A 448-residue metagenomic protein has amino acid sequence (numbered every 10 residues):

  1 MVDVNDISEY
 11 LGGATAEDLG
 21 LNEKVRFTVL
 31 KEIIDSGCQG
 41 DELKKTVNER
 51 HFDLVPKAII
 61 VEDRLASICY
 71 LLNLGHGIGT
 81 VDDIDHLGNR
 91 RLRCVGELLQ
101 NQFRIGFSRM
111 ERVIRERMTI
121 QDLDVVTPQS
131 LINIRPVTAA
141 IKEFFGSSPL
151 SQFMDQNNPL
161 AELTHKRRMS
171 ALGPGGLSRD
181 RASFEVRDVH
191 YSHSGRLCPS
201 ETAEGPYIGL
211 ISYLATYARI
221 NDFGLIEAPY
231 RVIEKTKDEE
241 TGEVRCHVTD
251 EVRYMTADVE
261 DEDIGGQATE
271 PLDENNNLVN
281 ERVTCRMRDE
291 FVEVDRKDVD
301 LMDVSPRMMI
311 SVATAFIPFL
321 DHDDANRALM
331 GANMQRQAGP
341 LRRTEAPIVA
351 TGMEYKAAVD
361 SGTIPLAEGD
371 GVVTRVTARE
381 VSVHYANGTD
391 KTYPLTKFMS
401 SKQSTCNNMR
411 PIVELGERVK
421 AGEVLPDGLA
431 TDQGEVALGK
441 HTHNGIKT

Functional and structural regions predicted by a protein language model:
M1-S170, G176, A215-A338, A378: N-terminal non-catalytic structural scaffold regions of very large proteins
L99, A139-K142, S151-T202, P206-I208 (+3 more regions): Well-ordered secondary-structure scaffolds
